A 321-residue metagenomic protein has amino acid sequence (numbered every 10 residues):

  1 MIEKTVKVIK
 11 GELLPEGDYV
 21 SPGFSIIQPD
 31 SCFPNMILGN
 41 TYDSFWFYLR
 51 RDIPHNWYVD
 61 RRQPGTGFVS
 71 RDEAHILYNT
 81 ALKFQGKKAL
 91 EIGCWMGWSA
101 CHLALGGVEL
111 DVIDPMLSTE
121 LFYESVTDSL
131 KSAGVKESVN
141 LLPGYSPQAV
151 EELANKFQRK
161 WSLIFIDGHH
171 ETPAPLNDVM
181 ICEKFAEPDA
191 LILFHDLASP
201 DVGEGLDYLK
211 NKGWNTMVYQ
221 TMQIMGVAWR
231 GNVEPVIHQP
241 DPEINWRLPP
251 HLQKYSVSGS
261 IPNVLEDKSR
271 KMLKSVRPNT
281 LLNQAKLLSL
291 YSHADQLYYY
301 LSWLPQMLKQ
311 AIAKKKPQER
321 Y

Functional and structural regions predicted by a protein language model:
I2-D43: N-terminal auxiliary segments of SAM/dcSAM-dependent transferases
E12, L38-G39, R50, A154 (+2 more regions): Intrinsically disordered, low-complexity regions enriched in Ser/Pro/Gly/Gln/His and often acidic
I26, L49-N56, T80, K88 (+1 more regions): Short N-terminal helix-initiation segments at or just after the protein's N-terminus
N40-R71: Class I SAM-dependent transferase core
R61-P64, F68-K315: S-adenosylmethionine/decaboxylated-SAM
K315-Y321: Short linear elements at protein peripheries
